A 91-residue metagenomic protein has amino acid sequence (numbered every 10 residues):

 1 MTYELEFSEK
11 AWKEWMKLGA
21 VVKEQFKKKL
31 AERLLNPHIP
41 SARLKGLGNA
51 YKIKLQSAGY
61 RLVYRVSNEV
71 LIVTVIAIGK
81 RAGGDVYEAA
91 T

Functional and structural regions predicted by a protein language model:
M1, G46-A50, V73: Short, charged low-complexity linear motifs
T2-E6, K10-K13, K17, E24 (+3 more regions): Enriched for short, Lys/Arg-rich terminal
V21-L34: Compact soluble domain cores
A31-L55: A short, surface-exposed loop/turn module that caps and links secondary-structure elements
